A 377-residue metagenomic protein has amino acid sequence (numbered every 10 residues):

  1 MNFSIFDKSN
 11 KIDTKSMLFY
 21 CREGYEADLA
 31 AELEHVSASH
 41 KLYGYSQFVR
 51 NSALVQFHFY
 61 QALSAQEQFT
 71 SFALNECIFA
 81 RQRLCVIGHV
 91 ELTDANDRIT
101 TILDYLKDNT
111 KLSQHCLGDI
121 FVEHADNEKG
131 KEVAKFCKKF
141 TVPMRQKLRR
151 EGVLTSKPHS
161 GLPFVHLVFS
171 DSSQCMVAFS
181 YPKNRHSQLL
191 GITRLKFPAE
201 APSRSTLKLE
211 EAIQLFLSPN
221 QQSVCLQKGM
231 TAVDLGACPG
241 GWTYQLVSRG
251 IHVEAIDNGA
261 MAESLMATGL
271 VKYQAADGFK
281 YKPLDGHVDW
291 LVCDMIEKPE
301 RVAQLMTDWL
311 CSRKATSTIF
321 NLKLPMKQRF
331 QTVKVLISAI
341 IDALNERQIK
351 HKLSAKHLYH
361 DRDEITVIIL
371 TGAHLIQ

Functional and structural regions predicted by a protein language model:
M1-Q377: SAM-dependent transferase fold signal centered on methyltransferase-like domains, encompassing both Class I
